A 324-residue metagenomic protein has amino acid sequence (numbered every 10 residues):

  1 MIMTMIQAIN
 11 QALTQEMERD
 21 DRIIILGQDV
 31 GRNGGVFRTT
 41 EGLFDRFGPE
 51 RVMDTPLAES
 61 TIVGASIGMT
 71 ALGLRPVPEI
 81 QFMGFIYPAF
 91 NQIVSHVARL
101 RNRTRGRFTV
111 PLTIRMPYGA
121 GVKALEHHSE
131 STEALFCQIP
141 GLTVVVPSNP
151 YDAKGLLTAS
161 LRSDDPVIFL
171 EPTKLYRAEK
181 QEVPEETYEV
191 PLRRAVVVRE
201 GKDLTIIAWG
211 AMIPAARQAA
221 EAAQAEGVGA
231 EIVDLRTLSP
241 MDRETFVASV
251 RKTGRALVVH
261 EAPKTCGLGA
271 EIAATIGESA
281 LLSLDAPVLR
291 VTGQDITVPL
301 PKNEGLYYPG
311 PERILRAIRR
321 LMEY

Functional and structural regions predicted by a protein language model:
M1-P166, L170, L306: Thiamine diphosphate
F37-R46, F108-T113, T173-Y324: Thiamine diphosphate
